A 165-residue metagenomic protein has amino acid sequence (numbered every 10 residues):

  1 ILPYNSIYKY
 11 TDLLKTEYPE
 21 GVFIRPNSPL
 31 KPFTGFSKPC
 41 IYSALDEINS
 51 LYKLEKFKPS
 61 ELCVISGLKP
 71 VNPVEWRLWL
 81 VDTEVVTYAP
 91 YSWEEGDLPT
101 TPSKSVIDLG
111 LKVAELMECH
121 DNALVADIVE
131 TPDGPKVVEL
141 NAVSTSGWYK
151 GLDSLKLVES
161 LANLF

Functional and structural regions predicted by a protein language model:
I1-L116: Active-site nucleotide/adenylate-binding loops and adjacent lid/helix of ATP-dependent enzymes
S28, K69, E130-P132, N141-S144: Short, flexible loop/turn elements at secondary-structure junctions
W79-L80, T87, G134-Y149: A short beta-strand motif that forms the metal-chelation/ATP-contact edge of phosphoryl-transfer active sites
A89-V137, K156-L164: A long amphipathic alpha-helix within ATP-dependent nucleotide-binding catalytic cores
N141-F165: C-terminal appended segment following the main domain
